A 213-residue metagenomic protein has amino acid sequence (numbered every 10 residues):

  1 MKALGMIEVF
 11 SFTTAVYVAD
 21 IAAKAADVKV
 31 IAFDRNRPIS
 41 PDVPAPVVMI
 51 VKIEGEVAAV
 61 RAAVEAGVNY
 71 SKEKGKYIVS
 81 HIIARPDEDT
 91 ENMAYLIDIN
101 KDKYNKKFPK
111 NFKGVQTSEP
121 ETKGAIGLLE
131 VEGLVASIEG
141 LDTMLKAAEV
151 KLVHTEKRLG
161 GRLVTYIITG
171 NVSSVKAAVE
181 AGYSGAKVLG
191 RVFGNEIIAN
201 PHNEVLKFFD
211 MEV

Functional and structural regions predicted by a protein language model:
M1-V48, E54-T165, T169-V213: Long, contiguous binding/interaction regions
